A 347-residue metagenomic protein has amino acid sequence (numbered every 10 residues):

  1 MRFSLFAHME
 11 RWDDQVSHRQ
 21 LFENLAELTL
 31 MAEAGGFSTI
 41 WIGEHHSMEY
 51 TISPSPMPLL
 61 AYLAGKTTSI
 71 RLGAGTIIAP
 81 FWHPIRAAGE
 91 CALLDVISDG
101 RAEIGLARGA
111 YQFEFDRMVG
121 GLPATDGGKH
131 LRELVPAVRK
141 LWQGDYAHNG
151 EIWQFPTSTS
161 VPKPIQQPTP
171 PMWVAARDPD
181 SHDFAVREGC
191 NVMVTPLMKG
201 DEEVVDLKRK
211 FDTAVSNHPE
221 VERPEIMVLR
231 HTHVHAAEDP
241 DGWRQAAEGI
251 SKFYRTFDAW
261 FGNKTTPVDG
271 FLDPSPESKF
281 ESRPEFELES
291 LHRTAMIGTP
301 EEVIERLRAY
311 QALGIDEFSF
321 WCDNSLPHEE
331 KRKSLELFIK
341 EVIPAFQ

Functional and structural regions predicted by a protein language model:
M1-L72, Q167-P170: N-terminal beta1-alpha1-beta2 module of alpha/beta enzyme domains
R2-Q20, P80-H148, N191-M193, M198-E203 (+1 more regions): Flexible, glycine-rich active-site loops centered on histidine and acidic residues that chelate a metal or position
F3, A32, G36, E44 (+10 more regions): Conserved, mostly hydrophobic/aromatic
F3-A7, I40-I42, L72-G75, A102-L106 (+4 more regions): Hydrophobic faces of well-ordered beta-strands that scaffold small-molecule active sites in alpha/beta enzyme cores
L5, T125-V161, E202-I315: An alpha-helical appendage that flanks or caps ligand/catalytic pockets
A7-E23, I77-I85, Q166-A176, T232-A236 (+1 more regions): Active-site mouth loops of central-metabolism enzymes
T39-L63, I78, P196-D201, W321-S334: Glycine-rich, proline-tolerant flexible connector loops at the mouths of alpha/beta enzymes
Y50-A74, H130-L134, L335-Q347: Alpha-helix-loop-beta-strand connector modules within alpha/beta enzyme cores
